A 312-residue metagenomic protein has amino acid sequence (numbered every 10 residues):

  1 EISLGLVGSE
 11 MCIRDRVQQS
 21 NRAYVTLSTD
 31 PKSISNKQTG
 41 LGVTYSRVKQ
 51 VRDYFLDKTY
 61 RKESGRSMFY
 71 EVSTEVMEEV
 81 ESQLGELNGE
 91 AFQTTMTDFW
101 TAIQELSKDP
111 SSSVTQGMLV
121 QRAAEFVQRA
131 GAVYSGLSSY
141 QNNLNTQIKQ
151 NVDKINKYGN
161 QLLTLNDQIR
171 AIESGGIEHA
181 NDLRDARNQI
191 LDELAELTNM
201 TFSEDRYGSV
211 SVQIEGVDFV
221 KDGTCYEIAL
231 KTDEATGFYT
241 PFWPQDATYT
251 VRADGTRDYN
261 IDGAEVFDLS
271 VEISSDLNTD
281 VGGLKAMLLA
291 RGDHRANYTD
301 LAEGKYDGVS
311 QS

Functional and structural regions predicted by a protein language model:
S3, G8-S312: Structural signature of extracellular appendage/secretion-system components
